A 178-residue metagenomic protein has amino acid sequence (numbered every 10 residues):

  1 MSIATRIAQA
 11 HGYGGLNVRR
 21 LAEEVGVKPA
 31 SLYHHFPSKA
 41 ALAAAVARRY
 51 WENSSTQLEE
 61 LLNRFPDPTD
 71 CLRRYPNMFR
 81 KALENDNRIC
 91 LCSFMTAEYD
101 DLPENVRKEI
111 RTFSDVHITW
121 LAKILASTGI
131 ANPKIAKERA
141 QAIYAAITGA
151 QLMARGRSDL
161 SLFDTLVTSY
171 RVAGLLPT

Functional and structural regions predicted by a protein language model:
M1, A47, W51, R107-I118: Amphipathic, non-transmembrane alpha-helical scaffold segments
I3-A41, A45: Helix-turn-helix
I3-H11, Q57-R64, A146-M153: Solvent-exposed, amphipathic alpha-helical segments
E24, R49, N53-L61, M78 (+6 more regions): Solvent-exposed, charged/polar functional surfaces in cytosolic regulatory/catalytic domains
A45-R49, L58-R88, R139-I143: Hydrophobic alpha-helical connector segments
F65-P66, L102-E104, S114-R139, I143 (+1 more regions): Hydrophobic alpha-helical bundle segments that form small-molecule/ligand-binding pockets
D70, E84-K108: Amphipathic alpha-helical segments used for helix-helix packing
A82, K123, Y144-L162, A173-T178: Amphipathic C-terminal alpha-helical segment
